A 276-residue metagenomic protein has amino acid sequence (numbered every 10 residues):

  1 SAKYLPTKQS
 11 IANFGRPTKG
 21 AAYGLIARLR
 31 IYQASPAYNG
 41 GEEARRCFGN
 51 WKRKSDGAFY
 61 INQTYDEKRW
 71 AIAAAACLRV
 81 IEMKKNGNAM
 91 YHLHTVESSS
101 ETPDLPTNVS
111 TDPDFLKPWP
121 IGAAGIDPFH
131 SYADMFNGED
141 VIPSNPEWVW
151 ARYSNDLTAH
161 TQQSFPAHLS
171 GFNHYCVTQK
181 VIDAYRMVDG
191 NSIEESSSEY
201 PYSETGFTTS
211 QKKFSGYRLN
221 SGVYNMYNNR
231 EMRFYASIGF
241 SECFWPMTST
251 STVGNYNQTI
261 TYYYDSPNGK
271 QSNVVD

Functional and structural regions predicted by a protein language model:
S1-P166: Structured, solvent-exposed acidic/aromatic patches
P146-E147, A151, L157-H168, C176-D276: Flexible, polar/acidic helix-loop-strand segments at domain edges
